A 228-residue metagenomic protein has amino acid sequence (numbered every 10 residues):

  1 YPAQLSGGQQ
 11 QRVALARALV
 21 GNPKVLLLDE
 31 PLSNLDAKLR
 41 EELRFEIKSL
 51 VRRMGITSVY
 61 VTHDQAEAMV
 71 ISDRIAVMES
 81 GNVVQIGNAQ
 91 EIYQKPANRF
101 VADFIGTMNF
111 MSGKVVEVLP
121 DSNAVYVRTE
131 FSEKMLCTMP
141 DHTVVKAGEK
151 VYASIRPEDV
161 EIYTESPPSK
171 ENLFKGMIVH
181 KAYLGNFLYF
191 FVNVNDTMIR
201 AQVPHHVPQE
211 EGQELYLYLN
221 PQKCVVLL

Functional and structural regions predicted by a protein language model:
Y1-D103: ABC ATPase nucleotide-binding domains
I56, R74, F110-M111, M135 (+2 more regions): Structural detector for hydrophobic anchor residues on beta-strands
A66, Q90, R99, M111 (+3 more regions): Glycine-centered loop/turn positions within well-structured domains that cap or flank conserved ligand/cofactor-binding
N88-P120, A124: ABC transporter nucleotide-binding domain
Q94, E117-V179, H206-L228: Glycine/charge-rich catalytic "coupling/switch" loops of P-loop NTPases
V125-E130, Y189-V194, Q202: Short, acidic/hydrophobic/Gly-rich beta-strand patch recurrent on exposed beta strands that often constitutes part
F174, L184-L188: Long, well-ordered amphipathic alpha-helical subdomains in the mid-to-C-terminal portions of large enzyme subunits
